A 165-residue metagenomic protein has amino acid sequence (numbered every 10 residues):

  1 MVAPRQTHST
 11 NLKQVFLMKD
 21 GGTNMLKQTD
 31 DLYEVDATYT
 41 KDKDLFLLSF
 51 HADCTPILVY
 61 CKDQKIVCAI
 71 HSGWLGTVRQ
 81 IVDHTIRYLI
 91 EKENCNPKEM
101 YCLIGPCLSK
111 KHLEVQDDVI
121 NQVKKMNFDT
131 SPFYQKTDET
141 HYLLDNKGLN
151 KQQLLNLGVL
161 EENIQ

Functional and structural regions predicted by a protein language model:
M1-Q165: Active-site microenvironment for binding and transforming phosphate-containing groups
